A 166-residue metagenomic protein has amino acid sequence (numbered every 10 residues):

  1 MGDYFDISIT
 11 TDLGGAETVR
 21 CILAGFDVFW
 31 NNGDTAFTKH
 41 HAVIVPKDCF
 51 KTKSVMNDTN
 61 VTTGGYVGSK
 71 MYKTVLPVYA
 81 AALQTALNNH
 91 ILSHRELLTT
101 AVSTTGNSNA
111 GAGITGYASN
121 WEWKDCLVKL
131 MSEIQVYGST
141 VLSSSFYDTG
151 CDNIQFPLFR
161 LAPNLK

Functional and structural regions predicted by a protein language model:
M1-K166: Collagenous Gly-X-Y triple-helix signature in extracellular proteins
